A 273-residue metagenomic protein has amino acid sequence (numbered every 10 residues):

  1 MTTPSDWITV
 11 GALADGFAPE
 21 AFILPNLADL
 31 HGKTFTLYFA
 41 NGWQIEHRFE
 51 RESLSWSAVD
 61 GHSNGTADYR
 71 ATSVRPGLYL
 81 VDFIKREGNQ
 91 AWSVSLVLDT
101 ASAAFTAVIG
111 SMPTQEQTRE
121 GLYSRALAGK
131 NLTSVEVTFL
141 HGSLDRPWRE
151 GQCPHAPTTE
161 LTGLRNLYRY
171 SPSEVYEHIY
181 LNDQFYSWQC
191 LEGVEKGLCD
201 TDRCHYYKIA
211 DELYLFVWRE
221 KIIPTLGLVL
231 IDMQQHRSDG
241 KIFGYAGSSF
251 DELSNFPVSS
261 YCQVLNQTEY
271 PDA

Functional and structural regions predicted by a protein language model:
M1-S55, D272: Hydrophobic, helix-prone linear segments
L27-K33, H47-S55, S73-L78, L96-F105 (+4 more regions): Short, solvent-exposed coil/turn segments at beta-strand boundaries
L30-Y38, R146-C190, V194-K196: Surface-exposed interaction/gating patches
F35-Y38, W56-A58, V81-R86, N166-Y170 (+2 more regions): Short beta-strand segments that buttress and anchor functional surface loops
L37-T72, E174-C204: N-terminal glycine/threonine-rich, aromatic-flanked beta-hairpin/loop signature
G61-L96, V194-Q234: Contiguous, well-ordered beta-strand patches that form the walls/edges of small beta-barrel/beta-sandwich domains
I109-S171: Surface-exposed beta-loop interaction hotspot
R203, F216-V217, I222-A273: C-terminal, beta-strand-rich globular interaction domains
